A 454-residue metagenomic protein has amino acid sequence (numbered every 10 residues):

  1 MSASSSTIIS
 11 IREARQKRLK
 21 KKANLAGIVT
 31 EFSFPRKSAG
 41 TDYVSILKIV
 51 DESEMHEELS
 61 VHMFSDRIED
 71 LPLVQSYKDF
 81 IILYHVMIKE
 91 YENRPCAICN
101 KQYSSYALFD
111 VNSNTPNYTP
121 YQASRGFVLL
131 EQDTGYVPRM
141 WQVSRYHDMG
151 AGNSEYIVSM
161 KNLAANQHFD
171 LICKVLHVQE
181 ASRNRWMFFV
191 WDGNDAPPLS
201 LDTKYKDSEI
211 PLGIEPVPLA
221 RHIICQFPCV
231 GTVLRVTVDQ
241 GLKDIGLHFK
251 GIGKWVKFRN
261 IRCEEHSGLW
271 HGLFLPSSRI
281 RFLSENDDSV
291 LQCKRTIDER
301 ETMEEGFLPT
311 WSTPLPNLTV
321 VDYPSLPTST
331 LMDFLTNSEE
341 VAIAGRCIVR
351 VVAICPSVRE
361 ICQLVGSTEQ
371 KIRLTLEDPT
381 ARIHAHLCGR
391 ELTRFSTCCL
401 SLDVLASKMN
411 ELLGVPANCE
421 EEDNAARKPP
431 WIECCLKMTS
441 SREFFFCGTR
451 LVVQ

Functional and structural regions predicted by a protein language model:
M1-Q454: Single-stranded nucleic acid-binding proteins centered on OB/S1-type folds and their adjacent low-complexity
